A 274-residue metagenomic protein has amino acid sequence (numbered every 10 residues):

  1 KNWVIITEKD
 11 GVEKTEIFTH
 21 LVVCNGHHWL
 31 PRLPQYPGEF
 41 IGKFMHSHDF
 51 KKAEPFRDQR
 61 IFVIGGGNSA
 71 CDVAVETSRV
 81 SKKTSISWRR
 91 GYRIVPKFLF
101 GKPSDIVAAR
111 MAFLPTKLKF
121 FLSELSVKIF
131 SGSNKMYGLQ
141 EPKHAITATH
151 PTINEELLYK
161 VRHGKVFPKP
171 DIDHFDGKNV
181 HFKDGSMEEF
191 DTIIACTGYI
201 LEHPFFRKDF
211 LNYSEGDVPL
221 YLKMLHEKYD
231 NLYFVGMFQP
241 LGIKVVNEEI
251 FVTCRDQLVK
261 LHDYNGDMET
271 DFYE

Functional and structural regions predicted by a protein language model:
K1-F98, A109-G266: Flavin (primarily FAD) cofactor-binding/catalytic cores of flavoenzymes
G101: Short, surface-exposed amphipathic charged segments that create phosphate/polyanion-binding patches used for binding
